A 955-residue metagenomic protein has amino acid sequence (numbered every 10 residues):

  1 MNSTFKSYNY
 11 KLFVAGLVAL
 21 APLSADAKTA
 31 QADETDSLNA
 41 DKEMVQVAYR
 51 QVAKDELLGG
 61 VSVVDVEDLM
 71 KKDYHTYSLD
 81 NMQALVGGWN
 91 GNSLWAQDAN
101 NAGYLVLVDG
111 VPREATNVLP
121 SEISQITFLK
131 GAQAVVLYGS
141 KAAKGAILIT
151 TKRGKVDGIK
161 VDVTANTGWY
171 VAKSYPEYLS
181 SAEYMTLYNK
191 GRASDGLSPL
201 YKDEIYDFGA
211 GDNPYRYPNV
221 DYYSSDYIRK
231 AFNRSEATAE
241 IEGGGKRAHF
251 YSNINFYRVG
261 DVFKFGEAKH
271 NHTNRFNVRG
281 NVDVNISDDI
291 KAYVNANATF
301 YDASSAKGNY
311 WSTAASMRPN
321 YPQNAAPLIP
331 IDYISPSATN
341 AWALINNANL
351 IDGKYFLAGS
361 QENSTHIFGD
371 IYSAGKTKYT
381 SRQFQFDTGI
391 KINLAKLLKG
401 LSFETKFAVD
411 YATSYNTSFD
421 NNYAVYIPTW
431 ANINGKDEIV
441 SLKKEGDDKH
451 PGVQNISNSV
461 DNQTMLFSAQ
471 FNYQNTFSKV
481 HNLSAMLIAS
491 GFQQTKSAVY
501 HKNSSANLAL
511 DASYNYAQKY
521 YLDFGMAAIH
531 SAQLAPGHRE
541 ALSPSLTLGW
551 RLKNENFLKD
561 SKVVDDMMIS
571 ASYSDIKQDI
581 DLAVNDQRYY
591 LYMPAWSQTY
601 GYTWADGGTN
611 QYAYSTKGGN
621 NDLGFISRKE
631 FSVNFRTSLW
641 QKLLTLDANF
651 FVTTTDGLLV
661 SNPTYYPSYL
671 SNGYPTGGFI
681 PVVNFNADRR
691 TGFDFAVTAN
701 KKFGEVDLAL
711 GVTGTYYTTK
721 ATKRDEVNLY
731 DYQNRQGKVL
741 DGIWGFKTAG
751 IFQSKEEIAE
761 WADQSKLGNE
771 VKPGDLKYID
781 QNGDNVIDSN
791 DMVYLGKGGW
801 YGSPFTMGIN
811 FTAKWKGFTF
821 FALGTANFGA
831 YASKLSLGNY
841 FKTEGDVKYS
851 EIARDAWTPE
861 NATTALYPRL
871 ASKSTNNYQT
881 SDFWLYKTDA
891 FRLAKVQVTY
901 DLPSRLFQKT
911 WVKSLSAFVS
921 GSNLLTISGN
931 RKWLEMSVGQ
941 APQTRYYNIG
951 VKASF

Functional and structural regions predicted by a protein language model:
M1-R279, K291-Y293, G678, N782 (+1 more regions): Short, small/polar-rich motifs associated with maturation and membrane association, primarily at protein termini
V106, Y514, Q781, A813: Short aromatic-centered micro-motifs
V111-R153, S174-Y178, V220-T238, Y257-N295 (+12 more regions): Outer-membrane beta-barrel proteins
D162-R216, G308-S316, N585-D586, Y674 (+1 more regions): Conserved small-residue
L200, T365, G369, N827-A917 (+1 more regions): Extracytoplasmic gating/loop element in the C-terminal half of outer-membrane beta-barrel translocons and assembly
N281-I290, A296-F300, D332-S335, A341-A343 (+5 more regions): Extracellular/periplasmic, surface-exposed regions of secreted and cell-surface proteins
K399, Y801-S833: Glycine-rich, aromatic-lined ligand/substrate-binding cores of catalytic and carbohydrate-binding domains
G677-R689, L729-F746, Y794-G808, T812 (+3 more regions): C-terminal extracellular loops and terminal segments of Gram-negative outer membrane beta-barrel proteins
